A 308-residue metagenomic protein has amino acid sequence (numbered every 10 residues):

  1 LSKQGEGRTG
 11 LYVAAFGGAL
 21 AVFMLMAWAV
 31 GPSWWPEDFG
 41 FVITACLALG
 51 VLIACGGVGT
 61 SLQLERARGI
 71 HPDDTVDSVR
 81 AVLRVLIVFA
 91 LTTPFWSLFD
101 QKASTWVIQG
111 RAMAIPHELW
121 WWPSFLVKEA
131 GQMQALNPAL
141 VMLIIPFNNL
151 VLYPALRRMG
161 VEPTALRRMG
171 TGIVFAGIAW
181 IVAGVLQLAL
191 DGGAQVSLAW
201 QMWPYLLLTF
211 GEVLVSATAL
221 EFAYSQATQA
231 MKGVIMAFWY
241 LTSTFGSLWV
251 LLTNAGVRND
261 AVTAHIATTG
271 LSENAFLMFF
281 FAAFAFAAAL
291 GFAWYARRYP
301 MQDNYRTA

Functional and structural regions predicted by a protein language model:
L1-Q132, F147-N148, L152-V161, A165 (+4 more regions): Intracellular loop-helix junctions on the cytosolic face of multi-pass helical membrane proteins
R84-F99, T105-Q109, L136-L156, G160-T218 (+4 more regions): Membrane-embedded alpha-helical bundles of multi-pass transporters/translocases, especially carrier/permease families
A114, Y224-T228: Short helix-loop-helix connector
